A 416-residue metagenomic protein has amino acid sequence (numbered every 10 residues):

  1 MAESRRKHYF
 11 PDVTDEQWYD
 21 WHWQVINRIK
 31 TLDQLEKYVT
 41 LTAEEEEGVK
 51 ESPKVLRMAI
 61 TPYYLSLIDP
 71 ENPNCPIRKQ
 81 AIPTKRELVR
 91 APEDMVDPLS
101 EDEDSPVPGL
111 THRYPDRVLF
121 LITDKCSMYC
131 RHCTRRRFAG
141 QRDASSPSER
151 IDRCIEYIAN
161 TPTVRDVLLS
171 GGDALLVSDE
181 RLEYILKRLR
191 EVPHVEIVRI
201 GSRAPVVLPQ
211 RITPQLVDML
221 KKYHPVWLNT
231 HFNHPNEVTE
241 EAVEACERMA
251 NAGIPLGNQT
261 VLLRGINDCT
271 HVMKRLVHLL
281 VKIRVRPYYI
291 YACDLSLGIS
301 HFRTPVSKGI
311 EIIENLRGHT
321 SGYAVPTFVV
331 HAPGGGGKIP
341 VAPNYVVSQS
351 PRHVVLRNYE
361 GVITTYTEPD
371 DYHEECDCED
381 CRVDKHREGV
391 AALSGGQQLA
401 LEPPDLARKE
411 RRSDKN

Functional and structural regions predicted by a protein language model:
M1-H112: Flexible, acidic/Gly-rich N-terminal and inter-domain linker regions that tether and position cofactor-handling modules
Y64, C126, C130, Y288: Conserved, mostly hydrophobic/aromatic
E103-P106, Y114-D116, D380-N416: A short, charged
S105-P108, V118-L121, I151-I158: Short, charged beta->alpha transition segments
H112-E149, I200: Canonical Radical SAM [4Fe-4S] cluster-binding loop centered on the CxxxCxxC motif and its immediate flanking residues
I151-V164, L175-T320: Conserved AdoMet/S-adenosylmethionine-binding subsite of the radical SAM
V167-G171: Active-site groove signature of glycoside hydrolases
I313-L401: C-terminal accessory regions of radical SAM enzymes
